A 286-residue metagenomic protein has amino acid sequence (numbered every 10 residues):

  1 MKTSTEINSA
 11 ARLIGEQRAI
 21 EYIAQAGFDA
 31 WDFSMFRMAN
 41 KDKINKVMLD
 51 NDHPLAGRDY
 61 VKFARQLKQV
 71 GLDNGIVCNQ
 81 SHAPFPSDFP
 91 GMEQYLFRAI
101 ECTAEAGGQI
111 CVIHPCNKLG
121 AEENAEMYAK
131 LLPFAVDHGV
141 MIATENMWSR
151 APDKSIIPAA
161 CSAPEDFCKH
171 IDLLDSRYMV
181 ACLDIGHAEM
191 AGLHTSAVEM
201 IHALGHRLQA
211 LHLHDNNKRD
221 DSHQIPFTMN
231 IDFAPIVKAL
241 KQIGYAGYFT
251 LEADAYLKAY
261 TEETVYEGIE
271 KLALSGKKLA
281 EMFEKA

Functional and structural regions predicted by a protein language model:
M1-D29, F36-K41, R65, L72 (+4 more regions): Histidine-acidic metal/acid-base catalytic patches
F28-E126, V136-M141, A246-G247, D254-L257: Structural motif corresponding to the early beta-alpha repeats
K46-D52, R150-P152, R219: Short glycine/proline- and charge-enriched loop/turn segments that cap or connect secondary-structure elements
F89-E93, I156-C161: Conserved glycine-rich "GG(E/T)P / GGGxP" loop and the immediately following alpha-helix in the radical SAM core
H114-P115, M147, H214: Active-site-proximal beta-strand/loop segments in catalytic clefts of secreted hydrolases
K118-Y128, D153-A160: Active-site cleft segment of glycoside hydrolase catalytic domains centered on the general acid/base Glu
M127-P133, C168, D172: Histidine/acidic residue-rich metal-binding segments in metalloenzymes
A143-D153, L183: Aromatic-lined carbohydrate-recognition surfaces of secreted/lumenal glycan-active proteins
